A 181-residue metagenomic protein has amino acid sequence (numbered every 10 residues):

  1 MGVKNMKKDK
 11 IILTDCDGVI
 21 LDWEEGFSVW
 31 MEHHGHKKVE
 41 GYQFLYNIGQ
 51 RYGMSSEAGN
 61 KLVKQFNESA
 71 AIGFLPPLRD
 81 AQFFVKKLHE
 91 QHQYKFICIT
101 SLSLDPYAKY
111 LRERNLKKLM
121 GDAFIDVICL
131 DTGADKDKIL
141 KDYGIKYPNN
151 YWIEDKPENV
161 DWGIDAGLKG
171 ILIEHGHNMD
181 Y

Functional and structural regions predicted by a protein language model:
V3-K61: Active-site neighborhood of HAD-like aspartate-dependent phosphohydrolases
K7, Q91-Y94, Y143-N149: Glycine-rich phosphate-binding loop signature in dinucleotide/nucleotide-binding domains
L21-W23, V29, F96, D105-K109 (+3 more regions): Short catalytic/ligand-binding loop motif for oxyanion handling, primarily in non-cytosolic enzymes, centered on
E32, K86-E90, I164: Anion (oxyanion) recognition and catalysis
K37-V39, L45-K86, H92: Metal-dependent phosphoesterase signature
I72-P77, A81-L116: Substrate-recognition element of Asp-dependent hydrolases with the DxDx(T/V) motif
I99-Y151, P157: Substrate-recognition "cap/lid" segment bordering the active-site pocket of phosphatases
N149-Y181: Acidic, Mg2+-coordinating phosphoryl-transfer loop and its flanking beta/alpha structural elements, shared across
